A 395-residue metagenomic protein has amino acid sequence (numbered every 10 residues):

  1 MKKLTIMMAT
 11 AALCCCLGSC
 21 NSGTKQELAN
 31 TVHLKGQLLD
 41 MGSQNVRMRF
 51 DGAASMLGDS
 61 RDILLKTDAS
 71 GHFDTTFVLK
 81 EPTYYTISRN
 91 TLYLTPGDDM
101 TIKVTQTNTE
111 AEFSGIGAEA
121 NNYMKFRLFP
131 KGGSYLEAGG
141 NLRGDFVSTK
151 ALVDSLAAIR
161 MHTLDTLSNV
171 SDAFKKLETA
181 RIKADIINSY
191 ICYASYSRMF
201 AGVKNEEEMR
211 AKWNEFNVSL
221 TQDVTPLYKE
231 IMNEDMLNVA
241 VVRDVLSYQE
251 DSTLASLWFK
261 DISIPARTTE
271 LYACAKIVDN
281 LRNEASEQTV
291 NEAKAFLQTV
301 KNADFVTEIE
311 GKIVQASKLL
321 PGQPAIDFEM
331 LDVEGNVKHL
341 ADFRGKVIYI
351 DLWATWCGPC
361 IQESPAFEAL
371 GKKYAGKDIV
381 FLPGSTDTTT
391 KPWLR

Functional and structural regions predicted by a protein language model:
M1-L4: Positively charged n-region of N-terminal signal peptides that target proteins for export
C15-S19: C-terminal motif of bacterial Sec signal peptides marking the signal peptidase cleavage site
S22-R181, S189-Y193, S197-G202: A non-transmembrane, solvent-exposed segment enriched in polar/low-complexity residues
K176-Y196, T225-D244, A266-N280: Amphipathic alpha-helical repeat scaffolds of TPR domains
A201-L220, Q249-D261, E287-L297, I326-D327: Alpha-helical repeat scaffolds
S256-L257, T268-L331, A341-K346, K372 (+2 more regions): N-proximal helix/coil linker or "cap" segments that precede and/or mark the start of modular domains
R344, D351-A369, T388: Conserved redox-active cysteine motifs that mediate thiol-disulfide chemistry, especially di-cysteine Cys-X(1-2)-Cys
G376-P392: Thiol-based oxidoreductase modules, predominantly thioredoxin-like and allied folds used for disulfide exchange
